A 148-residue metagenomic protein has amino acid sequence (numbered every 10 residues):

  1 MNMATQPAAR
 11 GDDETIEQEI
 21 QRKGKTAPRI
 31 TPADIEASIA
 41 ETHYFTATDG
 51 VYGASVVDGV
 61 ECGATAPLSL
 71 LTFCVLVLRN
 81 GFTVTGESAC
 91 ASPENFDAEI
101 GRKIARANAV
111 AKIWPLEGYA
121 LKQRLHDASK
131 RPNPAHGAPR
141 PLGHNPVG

Functional and structural regions predicted by a protein language model:
N2-G148: Domain-level marker for long, solvent-exposed, non-transmembrane regions
